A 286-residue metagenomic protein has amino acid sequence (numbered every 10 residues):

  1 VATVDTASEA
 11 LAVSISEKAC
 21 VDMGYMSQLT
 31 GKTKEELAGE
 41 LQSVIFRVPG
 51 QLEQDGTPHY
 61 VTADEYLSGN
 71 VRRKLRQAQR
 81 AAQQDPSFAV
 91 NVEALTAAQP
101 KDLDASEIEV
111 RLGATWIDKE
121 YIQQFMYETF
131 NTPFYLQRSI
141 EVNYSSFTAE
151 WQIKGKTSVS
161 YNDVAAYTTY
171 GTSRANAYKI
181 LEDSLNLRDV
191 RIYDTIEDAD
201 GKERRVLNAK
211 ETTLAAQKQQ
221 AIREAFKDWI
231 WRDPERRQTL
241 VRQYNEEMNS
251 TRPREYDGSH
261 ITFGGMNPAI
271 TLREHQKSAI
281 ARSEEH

Functional and structural regions predicted by a protein language model:
V1-S250: Charged, low-complexity intrinsically disordered regions
S250-E284: Conserved pre-motif I regulatory segment
